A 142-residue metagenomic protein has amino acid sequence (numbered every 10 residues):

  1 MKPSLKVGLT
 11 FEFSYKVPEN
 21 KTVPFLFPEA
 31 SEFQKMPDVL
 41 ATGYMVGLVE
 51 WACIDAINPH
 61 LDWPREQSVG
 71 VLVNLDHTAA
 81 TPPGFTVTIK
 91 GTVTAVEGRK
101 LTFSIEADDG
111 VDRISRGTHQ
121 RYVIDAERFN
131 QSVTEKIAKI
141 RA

Functional and structural regions predicted by a protein language model:
K2-L40: Catalytic strand-loop segment that frames the active site of acyl-thioester-processing enzymes
E12-P18, D76, Q120-Y122: Generic structural detector for well-ordered beta-strands
C53-T88: Hydrophobic beta-strand-centered segment that forms part of the acyl-chain substrate-binding groove
T92-A142: HotDog/MaoC-like acyl-thioester-processing domains
